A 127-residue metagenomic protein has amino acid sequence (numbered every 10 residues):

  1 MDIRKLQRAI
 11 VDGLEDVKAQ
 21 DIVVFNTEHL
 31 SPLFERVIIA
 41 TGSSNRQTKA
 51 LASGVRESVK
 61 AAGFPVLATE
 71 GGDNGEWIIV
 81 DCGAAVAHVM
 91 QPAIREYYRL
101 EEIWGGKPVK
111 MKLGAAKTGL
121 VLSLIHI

Functional and structural regions predicted by a protein language model:
M1-I3: N-terminal presequence-like segments and adjacent domain-start helices
R8-R36, S43: N-terminal first-folded block
V23-L33, L67-A84: Glycine/charge-rich, flexible interdomain linkers and switch-proximal surface loops that mediate coupling
I39-S43, G72-A93: Short basic, glycine-rich beta-strand/loop surfaces that mediate nucleic-acid
Q47-V66, I79: Compact, glycine-rich, soluble single-domain proteins
M90-I103: C-terminal structural segments of small proteins and small subunits
G106-S123: Intrinsically disordered, low-complexity mixed-charge segments
I125-I127: Conserved small/polar residues in nucleotide/adenosyl-binding loops
